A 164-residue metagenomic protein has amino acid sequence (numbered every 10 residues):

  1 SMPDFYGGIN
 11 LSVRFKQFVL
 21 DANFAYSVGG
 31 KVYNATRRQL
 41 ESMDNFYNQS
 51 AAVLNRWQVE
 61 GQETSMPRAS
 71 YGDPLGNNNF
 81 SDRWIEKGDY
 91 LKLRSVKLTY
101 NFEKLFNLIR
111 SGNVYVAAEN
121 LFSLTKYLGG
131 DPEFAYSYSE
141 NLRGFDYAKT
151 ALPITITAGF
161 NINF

Functional and structural regions predicted by a protein language model:
S1, E41, E119-L121, K126-G129: Conserved small-residue
P3-G7, D89-R94, L152-I156: Residues that define the transmembrane beta-barrel architecture of outer-membrane proteins
Q17-A22, L105-F106: Repeated loop/turn-to-beta-strand initiation elements of outer-membrane beta-barrel proteins
D21, V28-V32, F122-T125: Flexible loop/turn segments at secondary-structure boundaries
A22, V114-V116, F160: Membrane-embedded beta-strand positions of outer-membrane beta-barrel proteins
S27-N113, A117-A118: Extracytoplasmic gating/loop element in the C-terminal half of outer-membrane beta-barrel translocons and assembly
Q49-A51, R56-T64, N78, T125-F164: C-terminal beta-signal and terminal closure region of outer-membrane beta-barrel proteins
